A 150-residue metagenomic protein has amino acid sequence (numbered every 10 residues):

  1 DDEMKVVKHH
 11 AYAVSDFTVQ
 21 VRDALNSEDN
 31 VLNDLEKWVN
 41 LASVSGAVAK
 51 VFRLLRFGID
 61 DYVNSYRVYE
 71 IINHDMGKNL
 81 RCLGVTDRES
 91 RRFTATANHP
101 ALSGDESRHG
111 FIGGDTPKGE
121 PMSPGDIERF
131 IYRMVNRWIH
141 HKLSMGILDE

Functional and structural regions predicted by a protein language model:
D1-D60, R88-R92: Helix-loop junctions and short alpha-helical segments
V39-A42, W138, K142: Short, flexible helical or helix-coil boundary motifs
F52-M76: Short, hydrophobic, well-ordered secondary-structure elements
E70, T86-H140: Histidine-centered, metal-coordinating catalytic motifs and their short helical/loop contexts
G77-C82: Short helix-loop boundary/capping segments
S144-E150: Long, compositionally biased intrinsically disordered regions
